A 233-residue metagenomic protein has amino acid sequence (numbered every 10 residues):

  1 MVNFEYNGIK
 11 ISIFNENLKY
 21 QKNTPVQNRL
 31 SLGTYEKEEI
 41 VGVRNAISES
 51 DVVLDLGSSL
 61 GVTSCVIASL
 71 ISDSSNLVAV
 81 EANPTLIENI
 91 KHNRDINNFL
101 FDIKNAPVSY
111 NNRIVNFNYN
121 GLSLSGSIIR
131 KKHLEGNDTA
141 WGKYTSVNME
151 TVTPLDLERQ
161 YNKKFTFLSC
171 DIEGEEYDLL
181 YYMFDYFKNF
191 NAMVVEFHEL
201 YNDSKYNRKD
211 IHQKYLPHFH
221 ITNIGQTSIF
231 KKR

Functional and structural regions predicted by a protein language model:
M1-D102, W141-G142, Y161, E199-R233: S-adenosyl-L-methionine
I9, I13-E39, S109-V152, D156: Glycine-rich adenosyl-binding loop in Rossmann-like folds that engage adenosine-containing cofactors
V52-L60, S64, S146-D203: Active-site segment flanking the S-adenosylmethionine/decSAM binding pocket in AdoMet-dependent transferases
L86, L124, E175-L179: Short phosphate-engaging motifs
D95-N97, N118-S123, Y186-F187, I211-Q213: Short, hinge-like loop/turn segments at secondary-structure boundaries
I103-Y110, D171: Beta-strand->loop->alpha-helix junctions that form or flank phosphate-binding loops in nucleotide-handling enzymes
V108-N112, T227-F230: A short acidic, often aromatic-flanked loop/helix-cap motif at beta-alpha or helix-coil junctions that lines enzyme
I114-N116, L180, K205-Y206: Short, well-ordered secondary-structure micro-motifs
